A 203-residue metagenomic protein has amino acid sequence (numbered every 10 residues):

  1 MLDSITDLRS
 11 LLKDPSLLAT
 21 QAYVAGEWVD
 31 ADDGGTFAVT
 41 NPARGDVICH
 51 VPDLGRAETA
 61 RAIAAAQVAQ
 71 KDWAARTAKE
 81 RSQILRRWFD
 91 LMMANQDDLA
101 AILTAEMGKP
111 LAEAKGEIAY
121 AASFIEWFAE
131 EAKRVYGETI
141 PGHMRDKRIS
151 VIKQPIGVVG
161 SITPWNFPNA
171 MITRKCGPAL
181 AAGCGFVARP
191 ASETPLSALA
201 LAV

Functional and structural regions predicted by a protein language model:
M1-H50, Q83, R87, G137-I162: Terminal low-complexity tails and localization/encapsulation signals of metabolic enzymes
D32, T59, Q96, A114 (+3 more regions): Alpha-helix N-cap/helix-start motif
D46-Y136, D146: Glycine-rich loop-to-alpha-helix module at the N-terminal edge of alpha/beta enzyme cores
G137-V203: Rossmann-like NAD(P) dinucleotide-binding subdomain of oxidoreductase/dehydrogenase enzymes
